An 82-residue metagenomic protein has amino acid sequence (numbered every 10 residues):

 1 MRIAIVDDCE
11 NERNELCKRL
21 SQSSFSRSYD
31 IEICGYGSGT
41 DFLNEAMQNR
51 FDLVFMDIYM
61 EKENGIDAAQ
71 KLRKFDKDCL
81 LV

Functional and structural regions predicted by a protein language model:
D7, D57-I58: Active-site residues of response regulator receiver
C9-C34: Two-component/phosphorelay signaling modules centered on CheY-like receiver
C17, C34-L53: Acidic, metal-coordinating helix/loop segments flanking the phosphotransfer/catalytic sites of two-component signaling
S38, N64-D67: Acidic catalytic/metal-coordinating carboxylates
M47-F51, K71-D78: Conserved phosphotransfer cores of two-component systems
D57, D78-V82: A short, hydrophobic beta-strand element within the central beta-sheet of small alpha/beta folds
E61: The feature encodes the CheY-like receiver
